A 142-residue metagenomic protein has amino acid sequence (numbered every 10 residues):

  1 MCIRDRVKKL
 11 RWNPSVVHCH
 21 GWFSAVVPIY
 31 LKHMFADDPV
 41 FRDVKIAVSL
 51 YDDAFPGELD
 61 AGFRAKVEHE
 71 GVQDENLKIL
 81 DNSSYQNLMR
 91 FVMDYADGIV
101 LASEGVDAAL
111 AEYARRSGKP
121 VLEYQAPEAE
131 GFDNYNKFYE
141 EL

Functional and structural regions predicted by a protein language model:
M1-L142: Catalytic cores of nucleotide-sugar-dependent glycosyltransferases that transfer UDP/GDP/TDP-activated
